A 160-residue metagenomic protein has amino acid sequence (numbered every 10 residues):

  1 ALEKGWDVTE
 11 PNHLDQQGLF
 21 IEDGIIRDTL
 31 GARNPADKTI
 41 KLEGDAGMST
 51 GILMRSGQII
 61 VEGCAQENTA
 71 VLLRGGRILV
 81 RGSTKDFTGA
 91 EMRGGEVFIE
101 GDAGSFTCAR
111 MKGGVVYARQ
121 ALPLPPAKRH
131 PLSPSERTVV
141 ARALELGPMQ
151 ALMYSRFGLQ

Functional and structural regions predicted by a protein language model:
A1-L30, A36-D37, R81, E96-Q160: Intrinsically disordered, low-complexity terminal regions
T9, P35, K41, G47 (+8 more regions): Extracellular beta-strand solenoid repeats
G31-A32, G51: Extracellular beta-strand-rich solenoid/capping regions of secreted or surface-exposed proteins that bind or remodel
G47-I52, Q66-V71, K85-A90, G104-R110 (+1 more regions): Short glycine/acidic-rich loop motifs that flank beta-strands on beta-rich extracellular proteins
G63: Nucleotide-sugar donor-binding loop of glycosyltransferases
